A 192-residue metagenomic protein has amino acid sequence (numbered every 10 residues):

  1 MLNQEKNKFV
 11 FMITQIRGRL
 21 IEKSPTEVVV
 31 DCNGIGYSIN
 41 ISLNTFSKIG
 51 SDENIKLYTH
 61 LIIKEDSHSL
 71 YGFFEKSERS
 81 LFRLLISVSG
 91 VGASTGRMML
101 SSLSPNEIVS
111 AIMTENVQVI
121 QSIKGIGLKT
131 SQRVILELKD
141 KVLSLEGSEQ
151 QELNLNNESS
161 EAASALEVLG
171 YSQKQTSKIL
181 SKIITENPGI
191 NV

Functional and structural regions predicted by a protein language model:
L2-S87, V192: Structure-specific DNA junction-binding interface
H68-F73, A93-I112, R133-E146: Amphipathic, charged-and-aliphatic alpha-helical interface segments that function as noncatalytic docking
S80-L84, T95, N116-V119, E158-A165 (+1 more regions): A general alpha-helix detector
L85, L100, I108-M113, I120 (+1 more regions): A short amphipathic alpha-helix within small helical-bundle interaction modules
S110-M113, I184-V192: Short amphipathic alpha-helical segments at helix boundaries and their inter-helical linkers
E115-G125, V134: Anionic-ligand binding region
V134-I184: Strongly charged, low-complexity linkers/loops
